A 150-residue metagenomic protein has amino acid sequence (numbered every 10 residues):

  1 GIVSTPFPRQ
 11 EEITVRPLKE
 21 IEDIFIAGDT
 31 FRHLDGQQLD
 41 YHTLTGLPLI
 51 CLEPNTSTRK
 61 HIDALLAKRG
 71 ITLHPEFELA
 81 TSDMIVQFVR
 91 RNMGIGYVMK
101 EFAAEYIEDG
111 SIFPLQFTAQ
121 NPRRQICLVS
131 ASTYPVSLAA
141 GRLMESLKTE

Functional and structural regions predicted by a protein language model:
G1-L47, P54, N121: Acidic, Gly/Pro-rich loop/turn segments at junctions of secondary structure
S4, T58-L115: Hydrophobic hinge/microswitch elements
P17, I24-I26, I95, F113 (+1 more regions): Residues embedded in well-ordered beta-strands
H33-D35, P48-R69, V136-A140, M144-E145: Secondary-structure junction motif
C51-L52, E78, G96, V129: Active-site-adjacent beta-strand anchor residues
P54-N55, E78-S82, A119, T133: Short beta->alpha junction loops/turns
F113-E150: A late-sequence structural motif
